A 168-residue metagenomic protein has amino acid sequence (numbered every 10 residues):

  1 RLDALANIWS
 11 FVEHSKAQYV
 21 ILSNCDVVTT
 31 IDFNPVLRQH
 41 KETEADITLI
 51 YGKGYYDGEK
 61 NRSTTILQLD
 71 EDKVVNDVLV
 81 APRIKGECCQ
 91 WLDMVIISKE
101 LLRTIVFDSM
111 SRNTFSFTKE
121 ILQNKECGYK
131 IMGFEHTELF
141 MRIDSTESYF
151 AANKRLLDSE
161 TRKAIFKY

Functional and structural regions predicted by a protein language model:
R1-K154: Unchanged
S159-Y168: Long, charged amphipathic helices and adjacent flexible linkers at domain junctions
